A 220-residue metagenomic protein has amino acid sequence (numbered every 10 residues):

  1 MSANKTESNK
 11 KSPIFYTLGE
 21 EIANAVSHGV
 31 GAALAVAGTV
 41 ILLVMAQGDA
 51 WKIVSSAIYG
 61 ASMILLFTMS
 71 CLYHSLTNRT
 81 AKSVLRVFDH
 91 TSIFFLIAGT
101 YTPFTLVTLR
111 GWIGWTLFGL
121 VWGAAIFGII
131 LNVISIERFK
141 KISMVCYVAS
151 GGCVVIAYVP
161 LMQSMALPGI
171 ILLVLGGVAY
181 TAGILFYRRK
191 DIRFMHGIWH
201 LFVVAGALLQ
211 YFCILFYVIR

Functional and structural regions predicted by a protein language model:
S2-R220: Multi-pass alpha-helical transmembrane bundles in non-GPCR membrane proteins that perform intramembrane catalysis
